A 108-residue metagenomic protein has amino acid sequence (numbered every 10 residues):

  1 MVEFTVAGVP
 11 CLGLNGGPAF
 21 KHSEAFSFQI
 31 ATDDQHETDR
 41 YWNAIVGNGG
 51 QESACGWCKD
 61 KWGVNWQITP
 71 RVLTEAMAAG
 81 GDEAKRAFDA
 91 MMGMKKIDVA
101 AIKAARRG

Functional and structural regions predicted by a protein language model:
V2-S53, K59-G108: Glyoxalase I/VOC metalloenzyme domain signal
